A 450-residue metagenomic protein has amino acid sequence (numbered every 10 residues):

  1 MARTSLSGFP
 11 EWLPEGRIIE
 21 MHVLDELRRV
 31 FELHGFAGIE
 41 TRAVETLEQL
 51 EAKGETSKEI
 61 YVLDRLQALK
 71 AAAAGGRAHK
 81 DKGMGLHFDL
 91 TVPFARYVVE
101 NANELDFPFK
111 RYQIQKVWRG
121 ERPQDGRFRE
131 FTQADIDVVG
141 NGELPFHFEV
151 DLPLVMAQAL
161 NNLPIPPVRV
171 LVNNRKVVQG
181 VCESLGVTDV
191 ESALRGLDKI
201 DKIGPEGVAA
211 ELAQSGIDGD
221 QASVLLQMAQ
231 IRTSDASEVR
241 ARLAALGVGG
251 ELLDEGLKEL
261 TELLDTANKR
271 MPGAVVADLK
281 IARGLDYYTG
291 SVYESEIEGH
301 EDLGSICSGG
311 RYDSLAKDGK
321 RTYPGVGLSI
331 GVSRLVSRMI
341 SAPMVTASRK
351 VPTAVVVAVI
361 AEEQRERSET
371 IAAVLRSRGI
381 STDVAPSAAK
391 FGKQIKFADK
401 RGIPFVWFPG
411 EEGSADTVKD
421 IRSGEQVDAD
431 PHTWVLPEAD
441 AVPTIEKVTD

Functional and structural regions predicted by a protein language model:
M1-R17, A72: Auxiliary tRNA-acceptor-end handling modules of aminoacyl-tRNA synthetases
I19-G35, E45-E48, H79-D81, D89-L105 (+3 more regions): Positively charged, Gly/Ser-enriched RNA/tRNA-binding surfaces
A43-G85: Polyanion/phosphate-binding surface patch
E59-A72, G186-L212, I217, I297-G299: Acidic, His- and aromatic-enriched active-site or binding-groove loops in soluble protein domains that engage sugars
L152, N174-V177, G196, V208 (+1 more regions): Internal, well-ordered alpha-helical segments in soluble enzyme and binding-protein domains
R169-G186: Glycine-rich, mobile lid/loop segments that gate access to catalytic sites or pores
